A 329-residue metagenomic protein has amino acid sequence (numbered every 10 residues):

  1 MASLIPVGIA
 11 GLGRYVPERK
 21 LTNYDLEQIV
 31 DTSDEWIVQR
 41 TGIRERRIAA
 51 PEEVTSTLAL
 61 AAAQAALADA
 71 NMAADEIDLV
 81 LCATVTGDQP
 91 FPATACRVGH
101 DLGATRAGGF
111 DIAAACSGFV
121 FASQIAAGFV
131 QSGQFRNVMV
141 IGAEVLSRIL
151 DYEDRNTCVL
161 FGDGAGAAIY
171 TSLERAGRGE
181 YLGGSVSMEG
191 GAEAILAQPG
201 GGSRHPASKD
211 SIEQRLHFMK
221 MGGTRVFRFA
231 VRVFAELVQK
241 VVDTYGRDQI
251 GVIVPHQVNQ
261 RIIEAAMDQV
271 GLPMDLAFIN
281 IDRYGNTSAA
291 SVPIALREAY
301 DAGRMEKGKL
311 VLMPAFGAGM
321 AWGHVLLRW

Functional and structural regions predicted by a protein language model:
M1-P51, D154-R228, R232, E236 (+1 more regions): Condensing-enzyme catalytic core mediating Claisen C-C bond formation in acyl metabolism
I9-G11, I37, A66, V80 (+8 more regions): Buried hydrophobic positions in well-ordered alpha/beta secondary-structure cores of metabolic enzymes
Y15, A83-Q89, A114-F119, G142-S147 (+3 more regions): Acidic, glycine-rich active-site loops and adjacent beta-strand->loop/helix elements that engage anionic groups
V38-T57, V85-V138, D268-L296: Conserved catalytic cysteine-centered active-site region of acyl-thioester-dependent Claisen-condensing enzymes
A62-D78, E236-G251, A299, G303-R304: Phosphate/pyrophosphate-binding loops at sites that engage ATP/ADP/AMP, CoA/4′-phosphopantetheine, polyphosphate
Q131-A165: Flexible, glycine-rich active-site loops centered on histidine and acidic residues that chelate a metal or position
A230-A235, I250-V270: Active-site pocket-lining segment
I294-P314, M320-W329: Catalytic phosphate/nucleotide-handling subdomain of diverse soluble enzymes
